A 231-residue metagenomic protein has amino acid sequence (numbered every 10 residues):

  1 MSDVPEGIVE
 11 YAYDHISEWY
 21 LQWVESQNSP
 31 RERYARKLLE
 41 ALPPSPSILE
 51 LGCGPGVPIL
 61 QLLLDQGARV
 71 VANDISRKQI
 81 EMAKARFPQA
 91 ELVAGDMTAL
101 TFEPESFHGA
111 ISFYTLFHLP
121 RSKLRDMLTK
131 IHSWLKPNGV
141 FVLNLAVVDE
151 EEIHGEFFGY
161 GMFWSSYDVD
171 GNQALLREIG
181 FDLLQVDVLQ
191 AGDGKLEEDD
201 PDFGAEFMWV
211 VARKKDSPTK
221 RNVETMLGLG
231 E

Functional and structural regions predicted by a protein language model:
M1-P44, D149: Conserved class I S-adenosyl-L-methionine
L49-L51, P55-A99: Class I SAM-dependent methyltransferase SAM/SAH-binding core
T98-A110: A short acidic, Gly/Pro-enriched loop at the edge of an enzyme's catalytic core that lines a small-molecule cofactor
R125-P137: A short glycine-rich, Lys/Arg-flanked "PGG" loop and its adjoining helix->strand segment in the class I
N138-L145: Conserved beta-strand signature within the Rossmann-like core of class I S-adenosyl-L-methionine
A146-F163: Short, glycine-/aromatic-enriched active-site segment of Class I SAM-dependent methyltransferases
W164-G180: Short alpha-helix
K195-E231: Core SAM-dependent methyltransferase catalytic element
